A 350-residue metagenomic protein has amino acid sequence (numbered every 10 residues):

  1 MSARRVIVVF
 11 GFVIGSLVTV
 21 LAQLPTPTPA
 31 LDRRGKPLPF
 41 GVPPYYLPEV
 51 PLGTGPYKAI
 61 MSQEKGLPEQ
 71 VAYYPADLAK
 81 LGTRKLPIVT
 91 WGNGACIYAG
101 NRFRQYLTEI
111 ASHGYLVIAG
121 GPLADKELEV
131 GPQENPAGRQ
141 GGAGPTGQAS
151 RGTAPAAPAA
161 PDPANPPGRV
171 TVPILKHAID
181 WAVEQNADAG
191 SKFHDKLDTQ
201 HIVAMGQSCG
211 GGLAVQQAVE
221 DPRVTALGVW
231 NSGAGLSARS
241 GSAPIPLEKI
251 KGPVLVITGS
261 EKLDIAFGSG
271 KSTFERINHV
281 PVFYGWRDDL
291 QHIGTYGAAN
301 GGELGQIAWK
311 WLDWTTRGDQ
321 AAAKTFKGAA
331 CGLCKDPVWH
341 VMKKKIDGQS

Functional and structural regions predicted by a protein language model:
V8-T19: Bacterial N-terminal signal peptides
L24-P27, P145, V280, D288-S350: Alpha/beta-hydrolase-fold serine-hydrolase catalytic core, especially in secreted/extracellular enzymes
L24-R84: N-terminal cap/lid segment of alpha/beta-hydrolase-fold proteins
T83-G94: Short beta-strand element of the alpha/beta-hydrolase
N101-E127: Short amphipathic alpha-helix adjacent to the substrate-entry channel of hydrolases
P136-T199, A204: Alpha/beta-hydrolase active-site loop
A178-K249: Primarily recognizes the serine-hydrolase "nucleophile elbow" in alpha/beta-hydrolase and SGNH/GDSL folds
T225-A298: The feature captures the conserved acid-bearing segment of alpha/beta-hydrolase catalytic domains
